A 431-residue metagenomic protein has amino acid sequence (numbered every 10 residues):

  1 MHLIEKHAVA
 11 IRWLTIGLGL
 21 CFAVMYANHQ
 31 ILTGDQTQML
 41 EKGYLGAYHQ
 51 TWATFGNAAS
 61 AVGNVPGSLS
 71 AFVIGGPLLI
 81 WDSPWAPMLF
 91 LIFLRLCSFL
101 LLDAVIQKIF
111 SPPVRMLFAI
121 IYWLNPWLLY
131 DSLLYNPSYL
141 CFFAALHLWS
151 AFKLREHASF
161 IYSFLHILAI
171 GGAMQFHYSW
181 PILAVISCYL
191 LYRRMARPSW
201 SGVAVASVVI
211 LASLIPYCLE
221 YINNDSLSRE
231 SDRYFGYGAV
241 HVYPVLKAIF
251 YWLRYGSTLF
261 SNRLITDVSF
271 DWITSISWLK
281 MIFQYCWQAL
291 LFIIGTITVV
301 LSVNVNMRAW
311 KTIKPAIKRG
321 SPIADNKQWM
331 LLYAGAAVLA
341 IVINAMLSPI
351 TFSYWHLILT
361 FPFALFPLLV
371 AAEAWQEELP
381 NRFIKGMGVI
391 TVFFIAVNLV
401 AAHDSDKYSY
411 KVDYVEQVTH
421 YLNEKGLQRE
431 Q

Functional and structural regions predicted by a protein language model:
V9-R12, A372-H403: Signature aromatic-anchored transmembrane alpha helix within multi-pass, membrane-resident enzymes that catalyze glycan
C21-F22, T37-F72, I80: Extracytosolic helix-loop segments that constitute the early lumenal/periplasmic catalytic or substrate-binding loops
T33, W127, S132-L140: Short acidic/glycine- and proline-prone juxtamembrane loop motifs at membrane-interface regions of multi-pass membrane
L89-F110, L146, I297-N304: Transmembrane-helix motifs of polytopic, lipid-linked glycan transferases
K108-P113, A145-L165, A173, A372: Membrane-interface transmembrane helices that cradle and orient dolichyl/undecaprenyl
A119, I161-H177, S187-L190, V208-V209: Membrane-interface alpha helices of multi-pass inner-membrane proteins
Y130, L140, I182, Q328-Q376: Hydrophobic/aromatic-rich transmembrane helices and adjacent perimembrane loops
V185-I297: Transmembrane-lumen/periplasm boundary regions of multi-pass, lipid-linked membrane glycan transferases
